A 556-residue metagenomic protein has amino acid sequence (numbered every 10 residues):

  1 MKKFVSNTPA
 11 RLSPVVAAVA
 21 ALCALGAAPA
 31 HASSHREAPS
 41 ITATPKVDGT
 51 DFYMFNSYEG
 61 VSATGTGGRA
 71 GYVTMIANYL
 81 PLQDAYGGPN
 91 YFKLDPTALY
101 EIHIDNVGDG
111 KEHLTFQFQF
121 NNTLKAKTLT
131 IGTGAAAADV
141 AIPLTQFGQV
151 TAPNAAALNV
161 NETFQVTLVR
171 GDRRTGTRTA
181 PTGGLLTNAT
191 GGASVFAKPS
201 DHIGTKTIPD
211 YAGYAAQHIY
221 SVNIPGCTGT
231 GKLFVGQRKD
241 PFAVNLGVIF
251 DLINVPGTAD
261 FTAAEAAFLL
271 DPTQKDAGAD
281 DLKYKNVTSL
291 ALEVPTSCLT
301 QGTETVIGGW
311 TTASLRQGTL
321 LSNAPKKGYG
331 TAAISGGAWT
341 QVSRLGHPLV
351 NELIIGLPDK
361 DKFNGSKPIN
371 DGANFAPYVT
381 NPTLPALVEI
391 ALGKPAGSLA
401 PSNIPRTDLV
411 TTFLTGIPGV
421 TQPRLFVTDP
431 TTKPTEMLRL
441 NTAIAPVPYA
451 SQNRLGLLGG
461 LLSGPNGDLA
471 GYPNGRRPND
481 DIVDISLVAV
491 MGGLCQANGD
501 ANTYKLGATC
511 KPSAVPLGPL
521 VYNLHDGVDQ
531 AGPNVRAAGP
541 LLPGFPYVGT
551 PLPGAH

Functional and structural regions predicted by a protein language model:
K2-H31: Gram-negative bacterial Sec-dependent N-terminal signal peptides
H31-H556: Surface-exposed extracytoplasmic segments
